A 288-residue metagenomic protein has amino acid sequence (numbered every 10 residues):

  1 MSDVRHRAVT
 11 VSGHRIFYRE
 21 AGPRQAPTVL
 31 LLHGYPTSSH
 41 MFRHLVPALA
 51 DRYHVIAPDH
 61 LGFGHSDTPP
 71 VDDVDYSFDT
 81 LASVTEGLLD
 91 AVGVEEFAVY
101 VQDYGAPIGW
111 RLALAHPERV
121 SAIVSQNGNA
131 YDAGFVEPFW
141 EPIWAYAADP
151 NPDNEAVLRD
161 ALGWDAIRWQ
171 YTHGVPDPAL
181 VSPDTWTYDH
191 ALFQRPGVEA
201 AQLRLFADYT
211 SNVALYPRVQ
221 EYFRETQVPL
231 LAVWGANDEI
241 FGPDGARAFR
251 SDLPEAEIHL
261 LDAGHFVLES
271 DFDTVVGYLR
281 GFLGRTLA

Functional and structural regions predicted by a protein language model:
S2-R7, H14-I16, A21-R24, T28 (+7 more regions): Flexible "cap/lid" subdomain of the alpha/beta-hydrolase fold that forms the substrate-access gate
L31-G34, A57: Structural cue for short, hydrophobic secondary-structure segments
G34, S270-D271: Active-site helix-initiating loop/hinge in glycosyltransferases
G34-T37, D103: Active-site glycine-rich loops that stabilize anionic/oxyanionic intermediates across multiple enzyme folds
P36-H44, V55: Serine-hydrolase catalytic-loop signature spanning alpha/beta hydrolases and amidase-signature enzymes
M41, H60-F63: Recognition helices and adjacent regulatory flanks at domain boundaries
A50-D59: Active-site machinery of serine-nucleophile hydrolases
A263: Conserved SAM/SAH-binding loop
